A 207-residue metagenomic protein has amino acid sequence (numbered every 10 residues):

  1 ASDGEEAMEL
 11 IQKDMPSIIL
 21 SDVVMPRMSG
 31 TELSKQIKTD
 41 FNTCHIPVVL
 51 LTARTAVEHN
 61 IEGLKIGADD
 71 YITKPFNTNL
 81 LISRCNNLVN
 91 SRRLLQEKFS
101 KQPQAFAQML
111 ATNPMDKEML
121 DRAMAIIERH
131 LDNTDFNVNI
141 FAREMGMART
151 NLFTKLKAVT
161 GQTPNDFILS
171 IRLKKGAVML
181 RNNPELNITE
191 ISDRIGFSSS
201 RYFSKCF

Functional and structural regions predicted by a protein language model:
S2-I18: Acidic, metal-coordinating helix/loop segments flanking the phosphotransfer/catalytic sites of two-component signaling
M25: Receiver (REC) domain active-site loop signature in two-component systems and cognate sites in sensor histidine kinases
F76-C85, V89: C-terminal output helix
N86-Q102: The C-terminal output helix
A158-S198: Terminal helix-turn-helix DNA-binding modules in bacterial transcription factors
